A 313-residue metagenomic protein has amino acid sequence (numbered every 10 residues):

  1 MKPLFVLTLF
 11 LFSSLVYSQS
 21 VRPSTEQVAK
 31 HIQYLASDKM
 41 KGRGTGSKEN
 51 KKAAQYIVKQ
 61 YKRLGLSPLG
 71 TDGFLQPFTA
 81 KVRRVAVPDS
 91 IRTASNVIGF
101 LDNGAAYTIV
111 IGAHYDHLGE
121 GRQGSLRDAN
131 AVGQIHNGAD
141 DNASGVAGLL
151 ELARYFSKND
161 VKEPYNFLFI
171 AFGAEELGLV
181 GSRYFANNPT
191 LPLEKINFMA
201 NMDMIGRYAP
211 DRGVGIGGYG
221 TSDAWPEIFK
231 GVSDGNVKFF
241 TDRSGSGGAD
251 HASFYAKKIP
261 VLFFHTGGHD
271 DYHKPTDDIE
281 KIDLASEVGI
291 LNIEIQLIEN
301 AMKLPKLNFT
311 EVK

Functional and structural regions predicted by a protein language model:
M1-P23: Bacterial Sec-dependent N-terminal signal peptides
S20-V21, D38-K48, R83-P88, A131-N142 (+4 more regions): Second-shell loop/turn segments in exported
R22-M40, Y56-L64, P68, S95-I170: Catalytic-core environment of secreted peptidases
P23, Q27-K30, Y34, K48-R63 (+10 more regions): Extracytoplasmic/secreted proteins, especially bacterial periplasmic and envelope-associated proteins
P23-K52, L64, P68-G70, M202-R207 (+1 more regions): N-terminal capping segment at the start of a domain
R43-L101: A non-catalytic alpha/beta surface segment that caps or lines the substrate-entry region of metallo-dependent hydrolase
A106, F172-H269: Metal-dependent peptidase/peptidase-like ectodomains
D270-K313: His/Asp/Glu-rich mid-to-C-terminal helical/loop segments that flank catalytic regions of hydrolases
